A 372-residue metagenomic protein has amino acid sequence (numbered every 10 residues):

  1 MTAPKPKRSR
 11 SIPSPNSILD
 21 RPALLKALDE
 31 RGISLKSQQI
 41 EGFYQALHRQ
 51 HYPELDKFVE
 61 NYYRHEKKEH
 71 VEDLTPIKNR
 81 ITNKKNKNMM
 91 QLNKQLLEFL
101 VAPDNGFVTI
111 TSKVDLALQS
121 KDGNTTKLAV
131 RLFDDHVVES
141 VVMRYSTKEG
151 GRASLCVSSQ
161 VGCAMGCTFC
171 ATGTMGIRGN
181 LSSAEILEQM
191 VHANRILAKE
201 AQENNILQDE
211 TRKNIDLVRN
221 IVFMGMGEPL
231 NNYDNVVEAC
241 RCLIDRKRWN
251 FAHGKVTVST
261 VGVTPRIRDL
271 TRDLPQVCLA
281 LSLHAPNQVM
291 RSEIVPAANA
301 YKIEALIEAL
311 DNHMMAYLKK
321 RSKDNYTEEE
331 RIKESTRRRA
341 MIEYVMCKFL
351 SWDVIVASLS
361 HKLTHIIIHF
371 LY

Functional and structural regions predicted by a protein language model:
M1-T2, I367: Universal eukaryotic N-terminal targeting presequences
T2-A153: Flexible, acidic/Gly-rich N-terminal and inter-domain linker regions that tether and position cofactor-handling modules
N16, L155, R178, E228 (+1 more regions): Pocket-edge positions in alpha/beta enzyme catalytic cores
S120, S158-S159, S259, S282: Short linear Ser/Thr-Pro motifs
L128, S140, V157, L279-L281 (+1 more regions): Short beta-strand motif preference
R144-K199: Canonical Radical SAM [4Fe-4S] cluster-binding loop centered on the CxxxCxxC motif and its immediate flanking residues
R195-Y372: Conserved AdoMet/S-adenosylmethionine-binding subsite of the radical SAM
